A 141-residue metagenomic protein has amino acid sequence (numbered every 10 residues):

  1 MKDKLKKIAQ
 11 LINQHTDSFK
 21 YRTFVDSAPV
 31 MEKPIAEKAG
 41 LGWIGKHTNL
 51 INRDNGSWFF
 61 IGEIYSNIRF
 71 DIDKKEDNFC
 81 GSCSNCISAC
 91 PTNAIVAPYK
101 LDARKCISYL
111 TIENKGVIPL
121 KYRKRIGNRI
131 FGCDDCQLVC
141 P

Functional and structural regions predicted by a protein language model:
M1-F79: Auxiliary alpha/beta "docking" domains used to position bulky ligands
F60, Y65, F79-S82, A89 (+2 more regions): Structured core elements
D71, I112-E113: A short, flexible beta-alpha/helix-coil linker loop
I72-G81, R123-C133: Immediate flanking context of iron-sulfur cluster ligation sites
K75, N114-K115: A generic structural signal for short
N85-Y109, K115, R129, D135-P141: Iron-sulfur cluster-binding cysteine motifs and their immediate structural context in ferredoxin-like electron-transfer
V117-Y122: Surface-exposed beta-loop-beta
